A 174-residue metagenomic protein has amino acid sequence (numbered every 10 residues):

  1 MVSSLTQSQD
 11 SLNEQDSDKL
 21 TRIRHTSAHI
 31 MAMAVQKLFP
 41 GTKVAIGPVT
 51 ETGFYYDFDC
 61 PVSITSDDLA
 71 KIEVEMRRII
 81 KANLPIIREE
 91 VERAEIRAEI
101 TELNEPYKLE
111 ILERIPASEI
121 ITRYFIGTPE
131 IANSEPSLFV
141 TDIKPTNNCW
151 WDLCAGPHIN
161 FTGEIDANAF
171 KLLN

Functional and structural regions predicted by a protein language model:
V2-R22, K43-I46, Y55-N174: Auxiliary tRNA-acceptor-end handling modules of aminoacyl-tRNA synthetases
T21-L38, V49: Active/ligand-binding-proximal structured segments within catalytic/core domains that scaffold catalytic residues
E51-G53: Catalytic palm active-site di-aspartate
